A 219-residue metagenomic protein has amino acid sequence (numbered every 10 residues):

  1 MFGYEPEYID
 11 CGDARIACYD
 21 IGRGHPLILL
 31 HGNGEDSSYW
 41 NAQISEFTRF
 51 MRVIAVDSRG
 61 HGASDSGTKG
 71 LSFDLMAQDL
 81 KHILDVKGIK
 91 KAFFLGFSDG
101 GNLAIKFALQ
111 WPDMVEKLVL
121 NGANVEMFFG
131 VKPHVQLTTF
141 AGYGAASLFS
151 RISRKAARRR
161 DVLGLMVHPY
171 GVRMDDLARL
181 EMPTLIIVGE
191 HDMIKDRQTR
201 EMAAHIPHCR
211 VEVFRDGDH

Functional and structural regions predicted by a protein language model:
A14-A63: Conserved HGGG/HGGXW glycine-rich cap/lid loop of the alpha/beta-hydrolase fold
H31-N33, A92, G96-G101: Conserved alpha/beta-hydrolase "nucleophile elbow" surrounding the catalytic nucleophile
A42-S45, A55-L95: Active-site loop/oxyanion-hole signature of alpha/beta-hydrolase fold enzymes
N102-Q110, V115-G144: Flexible "cap/lid" loop of the alpha/beta hydrolase fold
F149-L177, H191: Hydrophobic, aromatic-rich cap/lid helix
L180, I186-V188: Short beta-strand/loop motif that positions the catalytic acidic residue of the alpha/beta-hydrolase fold
M193-Q198: Conserved alpha/beta-hydrolase "acid-adjacent" motif
A204-H219: Catalytic histidine neighborhood in serine/cysteine hydrolases with alpha/beta-hydrolase-type architecture
